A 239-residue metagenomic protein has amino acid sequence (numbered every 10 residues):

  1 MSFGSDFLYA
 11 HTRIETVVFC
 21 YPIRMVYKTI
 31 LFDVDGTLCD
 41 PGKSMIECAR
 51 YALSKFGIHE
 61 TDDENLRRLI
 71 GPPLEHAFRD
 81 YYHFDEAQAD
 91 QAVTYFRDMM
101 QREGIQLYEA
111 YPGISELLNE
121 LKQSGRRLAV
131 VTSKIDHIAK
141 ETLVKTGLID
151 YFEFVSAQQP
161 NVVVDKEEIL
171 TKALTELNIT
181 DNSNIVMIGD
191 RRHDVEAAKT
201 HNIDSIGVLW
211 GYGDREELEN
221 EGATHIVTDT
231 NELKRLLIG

Functional and structural regions predicted by a protein language model:
S5-F32: Non-catalytic pre-domain segments flanking phosphatase-related domains
V26-S115: N-terminal helical cap/lid subdomain that shapes the substrate entry/recognition surface in HAD-like hydrolases
A49, I114-L143, Q158: Substrate-recognition element of Asp-dependent hydrolases with the DxDx(T/V) motif
H59, I149-E153, T180, T224: Conserved H-loop
I149-V164: A short, structured active-site edge motif that brings together acidic residues
K166-V195: Conserved Lys-Pro-Asp/Glu-containing loop-to-beta segment of HAD-superfamily phosphomonoesterases, centered on
M187-V227: Acidic, Mg2+-coordinating phosphoryl-transfer loop and its flanking beta/alpha structural elements, shared across
